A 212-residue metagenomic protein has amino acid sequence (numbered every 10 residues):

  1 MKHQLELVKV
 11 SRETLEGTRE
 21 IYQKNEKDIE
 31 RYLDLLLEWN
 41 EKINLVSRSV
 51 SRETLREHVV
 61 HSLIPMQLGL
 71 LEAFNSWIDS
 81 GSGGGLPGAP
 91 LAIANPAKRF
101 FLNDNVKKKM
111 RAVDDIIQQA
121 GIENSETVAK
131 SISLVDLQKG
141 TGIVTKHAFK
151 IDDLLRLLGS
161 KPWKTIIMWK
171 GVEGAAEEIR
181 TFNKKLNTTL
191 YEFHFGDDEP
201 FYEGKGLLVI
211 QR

Functional and structural regions predicted by a protein language model:
K2-E72, K108-E123: Class I SAM-dependent transferase core
L36, K170, I210: Residue-level signal for inorganic ion chemistry
V60-K139: Conserved SAM/SAH cofactor-binding pocket of Class I
G140-H147: Short SAM/SAH-binding signature in class I
H147-I151, V172-G174: Short beta->alpha connector loops
K150-S160: A short, conserved alpha-helix within the catalytic core of class I
W163-A176: Conserved beta-strand signature within the Rossmann-like core of class I S-adenosyl-L-methionine
E173-R212: Active-site capping/gating segments
